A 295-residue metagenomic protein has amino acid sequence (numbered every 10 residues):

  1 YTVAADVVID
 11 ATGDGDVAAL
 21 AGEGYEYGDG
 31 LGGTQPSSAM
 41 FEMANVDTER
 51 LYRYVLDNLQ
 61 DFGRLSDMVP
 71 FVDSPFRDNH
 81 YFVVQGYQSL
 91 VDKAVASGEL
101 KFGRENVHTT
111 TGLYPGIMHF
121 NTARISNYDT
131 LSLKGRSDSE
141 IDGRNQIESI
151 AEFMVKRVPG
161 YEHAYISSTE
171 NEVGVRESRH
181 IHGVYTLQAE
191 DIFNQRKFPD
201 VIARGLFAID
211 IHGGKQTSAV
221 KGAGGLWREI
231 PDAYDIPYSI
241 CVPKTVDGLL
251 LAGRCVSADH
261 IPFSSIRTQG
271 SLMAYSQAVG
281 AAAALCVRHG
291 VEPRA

Functional and structural regions predicted by a protein language model:
Y1-V7, A11-A295: Flavin (FAD/FMN)-binding glycine-rich loop and adjacent Rossmann-like elements that form
